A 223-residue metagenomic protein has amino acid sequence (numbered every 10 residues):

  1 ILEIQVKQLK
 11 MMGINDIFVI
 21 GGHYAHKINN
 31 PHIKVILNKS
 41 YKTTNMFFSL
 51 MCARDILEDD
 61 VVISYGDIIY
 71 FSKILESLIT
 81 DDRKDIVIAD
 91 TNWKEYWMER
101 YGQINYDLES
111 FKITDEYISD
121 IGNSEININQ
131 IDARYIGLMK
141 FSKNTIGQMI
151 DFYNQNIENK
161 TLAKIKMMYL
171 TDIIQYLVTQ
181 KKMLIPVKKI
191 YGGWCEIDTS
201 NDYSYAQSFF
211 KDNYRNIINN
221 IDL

Functional and structural regions predicted by a protein language model:
I1-I63, I165: Conserved N-terminal catalytic core of the sugar/cofactor nucleotidyltransferase
I4, C52, S77, D172-I173 (+1 more regions): Alpha-helical elements of Rossmann-like donor-binding domains used by nucleotide-donor carbohydrate transfer enzymes
D16, K34, Y117, L184-P186: Conserved beta-strand segments of alpha/beta enzyme cores
I17, V61, D85-I86, I185: Hydrophobic/aromatic residues located in beta-strands of well-ordered beta-sheets within soluble catalytic
P31, S72-F152, N156: Conserved core of the sugar-phosphate nucleotidyltransferase
Y41-N45, K94-Y96, W194-E196: A short acidic, often aromatic-flanked loop/helix-cap motif at beta-alpha or helix-coil junctions that lines enzyme
G66-I69: The conserved acidic donor/metal-binding loop of glycosyltransferases
I128-L223: Conserved alpha/beta core of the MobA/IspD/sugar-nucleotide pyrophosphorylase nucleotidyltransferase superfamily
